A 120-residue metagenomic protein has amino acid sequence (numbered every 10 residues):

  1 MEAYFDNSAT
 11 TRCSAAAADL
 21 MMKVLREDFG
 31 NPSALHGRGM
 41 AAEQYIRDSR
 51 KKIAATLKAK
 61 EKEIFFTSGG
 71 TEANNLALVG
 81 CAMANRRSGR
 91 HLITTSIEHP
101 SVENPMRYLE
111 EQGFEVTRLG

Functional and structural regions predicted by a protein language model:
M1-G120: Pyridoxal 5′-phosphate
